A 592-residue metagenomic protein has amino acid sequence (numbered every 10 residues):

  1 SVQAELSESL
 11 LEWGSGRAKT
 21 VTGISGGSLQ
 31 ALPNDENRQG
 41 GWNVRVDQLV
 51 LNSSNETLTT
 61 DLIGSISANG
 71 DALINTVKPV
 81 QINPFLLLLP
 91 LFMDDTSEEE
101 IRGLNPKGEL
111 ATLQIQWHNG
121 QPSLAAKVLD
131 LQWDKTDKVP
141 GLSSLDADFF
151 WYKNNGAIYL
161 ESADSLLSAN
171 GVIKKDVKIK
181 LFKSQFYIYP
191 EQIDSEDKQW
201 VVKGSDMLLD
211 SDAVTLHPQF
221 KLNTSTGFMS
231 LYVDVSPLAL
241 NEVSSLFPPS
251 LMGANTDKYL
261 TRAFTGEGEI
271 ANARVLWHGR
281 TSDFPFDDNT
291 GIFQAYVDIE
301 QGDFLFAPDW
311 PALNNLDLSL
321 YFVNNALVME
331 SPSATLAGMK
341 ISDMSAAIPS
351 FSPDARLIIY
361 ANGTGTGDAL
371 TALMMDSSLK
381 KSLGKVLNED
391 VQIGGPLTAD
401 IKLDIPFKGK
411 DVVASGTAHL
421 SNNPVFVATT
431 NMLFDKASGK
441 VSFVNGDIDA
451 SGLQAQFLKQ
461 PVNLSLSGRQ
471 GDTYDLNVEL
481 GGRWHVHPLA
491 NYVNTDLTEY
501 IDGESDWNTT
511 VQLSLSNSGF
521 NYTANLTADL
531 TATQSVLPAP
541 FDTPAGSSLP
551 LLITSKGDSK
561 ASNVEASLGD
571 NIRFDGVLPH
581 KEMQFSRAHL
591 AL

Functional and structural regions predicted by a protein language model:
S1-T57, S65-T136, A147-F149, N155 (+8 more regions): Extended amphipathic, helix-rich lipid-handling scaffolds
S144: Active-site pocket-lining segments that scaffold enzyme catalytic pockets across diverse folds
W310-N314: Extended intrinsically disordered, low-complexity coil regions enriched in Ser, Thr, Gly, Ala and often Pro
L458-Q460: Extracellular beta-solenoid/beta-roll
